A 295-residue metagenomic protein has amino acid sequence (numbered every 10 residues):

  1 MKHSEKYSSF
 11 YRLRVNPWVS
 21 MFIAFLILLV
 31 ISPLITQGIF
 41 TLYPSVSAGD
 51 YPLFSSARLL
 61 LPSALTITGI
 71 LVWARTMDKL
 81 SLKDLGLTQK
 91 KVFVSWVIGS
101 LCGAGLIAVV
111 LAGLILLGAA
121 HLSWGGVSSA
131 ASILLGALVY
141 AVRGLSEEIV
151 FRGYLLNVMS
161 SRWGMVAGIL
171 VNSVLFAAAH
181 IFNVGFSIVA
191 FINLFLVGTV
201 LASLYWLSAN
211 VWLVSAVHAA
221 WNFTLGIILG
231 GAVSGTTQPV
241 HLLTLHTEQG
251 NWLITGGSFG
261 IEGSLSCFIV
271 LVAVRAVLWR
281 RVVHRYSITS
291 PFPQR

Functional and structural regions predicted by a protein language model:
M1-L82, G226-R295: N-terminal, membrane-interfacial amphipathic/helix-forming hydrophobic leader that caps and precedes the first
Y7, S146-V171, S203-N210: Membrane-interface helix/loop boundary segments of multi-pass membrane proteins
I35-R58, K79-I149, L156-S161, P291-R295: Juxtamembrane helix-loop-helix connectors linking adjacent transmembrane helices in multi-pass membrane enzymes
P62, L175-F176, N193, V217-N222: Transmembrane alpha-helical core residues of multi-pass small-molecule transporters, especially secondary transporters
I107-V110, Y140, G164-I181, L194-G198: Small-polar-interrupted transmembrane alpha-helices in polytopic inner-membrane proteins
A119-G126, A179-I188: Membrane-interface helix caps and helix-loop-helix hairpins in membrane proteins
S132, G136, I149, F191-A202: Alpha-helical transmembrane segments of multi-pass membrane proteins
